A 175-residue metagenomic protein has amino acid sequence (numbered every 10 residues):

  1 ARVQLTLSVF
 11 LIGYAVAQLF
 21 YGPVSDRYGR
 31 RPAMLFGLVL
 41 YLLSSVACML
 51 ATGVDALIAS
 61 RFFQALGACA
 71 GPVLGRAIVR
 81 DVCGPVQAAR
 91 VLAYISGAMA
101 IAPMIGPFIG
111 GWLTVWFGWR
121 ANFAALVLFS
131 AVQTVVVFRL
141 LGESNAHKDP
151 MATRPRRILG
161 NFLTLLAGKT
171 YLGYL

Functional and structural regions predicted by a protein language model:
A1-V16: Extracellular/periplasmic helix-loop-helix junction of adjacent transmembrane segments in MFS-like secondary
A15-V16, V46, L50, C69 (+3 more regions): Hydrophobic/small/kink-forming positions within alpha-helical transmembrane segments of polytopic membrane proteins
V16-D55: Conserved MFS/SLC helix-loop-helix module at the cytosolic interface between two early adjacent transmembrane helices
L38, L42-S45, S60-R61, V127-T134: A generic transmembrane-helix signature of 12-TM secondary carrier transporters
D55-S60, G173-Y174: Short hydrophobic/alpha-helical segments at membrane-entry points of transmembrane helices in Major Facilitator
A56, A93-R139: Helix-loop-helix hairpin linking two adjacent transmembrane segments in secondary transporters
S60-M99: Cytoplasmic helix-loop-helix junction between adjacent transmembrane helices in 12-TM secondary transporters
N145-Y174: Juxtamembrane intracellular "pre-TM" segments in multi-pass secondary transporters
